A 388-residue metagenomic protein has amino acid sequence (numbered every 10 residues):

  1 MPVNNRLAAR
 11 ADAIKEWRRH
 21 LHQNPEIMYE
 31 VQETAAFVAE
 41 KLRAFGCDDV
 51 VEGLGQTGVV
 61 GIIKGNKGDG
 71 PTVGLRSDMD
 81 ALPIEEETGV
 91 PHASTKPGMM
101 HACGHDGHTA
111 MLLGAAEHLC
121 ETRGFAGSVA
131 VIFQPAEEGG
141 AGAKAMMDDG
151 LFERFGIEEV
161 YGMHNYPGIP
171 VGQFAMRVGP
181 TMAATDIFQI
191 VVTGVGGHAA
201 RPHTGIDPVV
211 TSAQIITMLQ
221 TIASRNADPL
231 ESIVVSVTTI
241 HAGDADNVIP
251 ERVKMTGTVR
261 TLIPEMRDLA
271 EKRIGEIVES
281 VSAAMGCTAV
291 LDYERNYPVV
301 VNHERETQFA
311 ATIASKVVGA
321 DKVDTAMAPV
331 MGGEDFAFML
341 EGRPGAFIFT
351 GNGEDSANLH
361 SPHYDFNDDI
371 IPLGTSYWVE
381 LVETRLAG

Functional and structural regions predicted by a protein language model:
M1-H101, D106, A110-L113, E117-F125: Acidic/His- and Gly-rich active-site-bordering loop/insert found across diverse amide/peptide-bond hydrolases
L21, G61, L75, H105 (+8 more regions): Divalent metal-coordination and catalytic microenvironments
E26, E30, E138, V290: Contiguous, non-catalytic segments that form substrate-binding/exosite surfaces or channel walls
D48, I157-E158, P344: Conserved acidic residues
V60, A81-M100, D106-G107, H118-T239 (+2 more regions): Histidine/acidic-residue-rich, glycine-tolerant segments that coordinate divalent metal ions
G74-R76, F188, F347-G353: Non-cysteine beta-strand/loop elements that form the S-adenosyl-L-methionine
V210-G388: Metal-dependent amide/peptide-bond hydrolase catalytic core, centered on the "pita-bread" metallohydrolase fold
